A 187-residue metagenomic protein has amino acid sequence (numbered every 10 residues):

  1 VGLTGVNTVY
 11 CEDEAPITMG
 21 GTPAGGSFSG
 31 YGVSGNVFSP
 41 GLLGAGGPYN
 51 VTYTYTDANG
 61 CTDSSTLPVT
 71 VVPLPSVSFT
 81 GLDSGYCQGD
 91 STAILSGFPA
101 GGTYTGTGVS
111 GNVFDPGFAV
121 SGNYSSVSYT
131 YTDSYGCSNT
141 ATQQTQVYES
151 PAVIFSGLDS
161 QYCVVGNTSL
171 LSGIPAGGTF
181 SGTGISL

Functional and structural regions predicted by a protein language model:
V1-L187: Proline- and Ser/Thr-rich low-complexity, intrinsically disordered segments
